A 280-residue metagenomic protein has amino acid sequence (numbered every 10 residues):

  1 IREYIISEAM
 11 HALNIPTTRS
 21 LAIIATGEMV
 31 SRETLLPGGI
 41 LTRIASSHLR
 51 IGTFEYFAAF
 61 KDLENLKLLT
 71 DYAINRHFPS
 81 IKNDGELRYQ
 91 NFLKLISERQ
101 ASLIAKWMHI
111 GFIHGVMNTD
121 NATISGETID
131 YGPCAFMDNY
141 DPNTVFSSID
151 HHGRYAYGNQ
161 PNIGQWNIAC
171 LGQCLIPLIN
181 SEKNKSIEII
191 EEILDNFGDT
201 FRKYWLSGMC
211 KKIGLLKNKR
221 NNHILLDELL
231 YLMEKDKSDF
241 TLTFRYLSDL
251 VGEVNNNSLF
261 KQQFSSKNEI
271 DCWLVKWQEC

Functional and structural regions predicted by a protein language model:
I1-E86, I124-E127, W166-I168: Conserved ATP-binding subdomain of kinase catalytic cores across diverse folds
E3-Y4, A101-H114: Active-site alpha-helical segments that house and flank conserved acidic catalytic motifs for diphosphate chemistry
H11-T17, I24, A73, H77 (+7 more regions): A generic secondary-structure signal for well-formed alpha-helical elements
L35-G38, H109-H114, N118-P177: Catalytic activation segment of kinase domains across protein kinase-like and atypical kinase folds
T70, I74, F78, N139-D150 (+1 more regions): Active-site-adjacent bridging/hinge elements
F92: Glycine-rich ThDP/TPP pyrophosphate-binding loop and its adjacent helix/strand module within ThDP-dependent enzymes
H151-C280: Regulatory N- and C-terminal appendages and interdomain linkers associated with kinase/kinase-like NTP transferase
